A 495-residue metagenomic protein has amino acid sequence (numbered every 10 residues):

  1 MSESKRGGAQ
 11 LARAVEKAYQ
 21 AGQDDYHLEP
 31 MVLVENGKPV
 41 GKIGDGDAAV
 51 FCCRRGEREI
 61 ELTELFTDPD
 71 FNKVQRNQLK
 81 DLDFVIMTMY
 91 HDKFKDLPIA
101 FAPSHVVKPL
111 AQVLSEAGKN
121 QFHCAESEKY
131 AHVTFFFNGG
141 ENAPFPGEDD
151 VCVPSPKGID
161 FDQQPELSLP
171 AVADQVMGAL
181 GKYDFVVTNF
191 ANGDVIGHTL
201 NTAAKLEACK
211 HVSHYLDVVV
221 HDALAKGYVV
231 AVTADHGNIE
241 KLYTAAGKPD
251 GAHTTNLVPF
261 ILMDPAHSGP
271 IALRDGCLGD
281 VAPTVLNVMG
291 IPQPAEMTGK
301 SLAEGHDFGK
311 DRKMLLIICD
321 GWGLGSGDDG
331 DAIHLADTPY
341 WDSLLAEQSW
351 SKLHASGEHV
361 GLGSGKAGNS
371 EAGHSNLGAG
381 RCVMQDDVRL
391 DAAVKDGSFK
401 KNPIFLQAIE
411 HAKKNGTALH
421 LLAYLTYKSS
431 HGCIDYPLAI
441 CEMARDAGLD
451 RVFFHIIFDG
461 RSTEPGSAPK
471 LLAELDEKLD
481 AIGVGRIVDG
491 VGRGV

Functional and structural regions predicted by a protein language model:
M1-V495: Feature captures the catalytic ectodomains and active-site-proximal regions of enzymes that hydrolyze or transfer
